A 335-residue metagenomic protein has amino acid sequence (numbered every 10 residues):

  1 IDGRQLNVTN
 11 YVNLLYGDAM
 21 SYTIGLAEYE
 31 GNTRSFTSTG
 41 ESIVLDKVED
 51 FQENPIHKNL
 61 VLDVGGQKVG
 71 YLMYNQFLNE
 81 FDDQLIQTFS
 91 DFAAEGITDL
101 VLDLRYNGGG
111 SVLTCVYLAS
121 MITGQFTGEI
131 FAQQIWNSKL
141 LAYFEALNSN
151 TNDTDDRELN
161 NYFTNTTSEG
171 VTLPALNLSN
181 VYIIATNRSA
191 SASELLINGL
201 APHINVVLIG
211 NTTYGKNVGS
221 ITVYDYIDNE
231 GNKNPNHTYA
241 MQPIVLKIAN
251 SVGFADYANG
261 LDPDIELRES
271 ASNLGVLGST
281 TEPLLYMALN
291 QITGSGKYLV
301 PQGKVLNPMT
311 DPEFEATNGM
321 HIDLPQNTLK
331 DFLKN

Functional and structural regions predicted by a protein language model:
I1-D2, I24-G25, L72, L102 (+1 more regions): Terminal peptide-recognition signature
Q5-I97: C-terminal, low-ordered peptide segments at domain boundaries
E49, Y106-G108: Active-site-proximal loop/turn and secondary-structure-junction residues that shape catalytic pockets, frequently
G66-L72, Q76-D99, G108-N335: C-terminal "post-core" interaction segments
